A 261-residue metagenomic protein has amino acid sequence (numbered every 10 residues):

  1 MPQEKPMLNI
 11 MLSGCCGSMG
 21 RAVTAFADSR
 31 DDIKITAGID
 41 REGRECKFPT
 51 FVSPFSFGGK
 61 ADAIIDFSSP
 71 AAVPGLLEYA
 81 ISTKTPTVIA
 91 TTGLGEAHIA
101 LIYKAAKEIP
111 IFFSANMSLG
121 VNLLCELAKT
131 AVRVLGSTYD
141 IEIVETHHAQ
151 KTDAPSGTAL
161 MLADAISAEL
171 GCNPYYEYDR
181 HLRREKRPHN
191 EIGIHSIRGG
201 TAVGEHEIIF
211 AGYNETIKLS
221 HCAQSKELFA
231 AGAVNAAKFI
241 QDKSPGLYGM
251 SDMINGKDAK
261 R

Functional and structural regions predicted by a protein language model:
N9-F55, A61, S137-R261: C-terminal substrate-binding/catalytic lobe of Rossmann-fold NAD(P)-dependent oxidoreductases
R41, T92-L94, N116-S118, T146-H148: Short, ordered loop/turn segments at secondary-structure junctions
S56-G59, A63, P70-I89, A97-K104: Rossmann-fold NAD(P) dinucleotide-binding segment
S68-S69, T92, S196-R198: Short glycine-/small-residue-rich Rossmann-like dinucleotide-binding loops
E78, T91-F112, N122, T130: Rossmann-fold NAD(P)-binding glycine/threonine-rich loop
P86, L101-S118, G136-I141: Rossmann-fold dehydrogenase core element
L123-L135, A154: Rossmann-like NAD(P)H-binding beta-loop-alpha module
